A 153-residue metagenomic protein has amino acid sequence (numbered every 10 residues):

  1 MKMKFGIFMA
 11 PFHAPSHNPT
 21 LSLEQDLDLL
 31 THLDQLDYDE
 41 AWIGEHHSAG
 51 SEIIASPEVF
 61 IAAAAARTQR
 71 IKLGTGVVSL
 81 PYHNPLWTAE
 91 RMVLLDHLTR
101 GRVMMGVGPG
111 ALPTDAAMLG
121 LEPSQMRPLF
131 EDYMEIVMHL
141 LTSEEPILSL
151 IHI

Functional and structural regions predicted by a protein language model:
M1-L73, H152: N-terminal beta1-alpha1-beta2 module of alpha/beta enzyme domains
K2-M3, N84-I151: Internal, glycine-rich beta/alpha segment that forms the wall or movable "lid" of small-molecule/cofactor binding
F8, Y38, Y82, F130-Y133: Aromatic side chains
A10-F12, H46, V78-L80, G108-L112: Active-site beta-loop-alpha junctions enriched in small/polar residues
S16, L23, V78, G120-P123: Active-site oxyanion-binding pockets that recognize sulfate/phosphate
L36-E40, I71-T75, M104-V107, E135-H139: Short C-terminal domain-edge/linker segments immediately following a structured domain
A49-I53, V78-H83, E122-P123: Glycine-rich "substrate-gating" loop/helix at the edge of Rossmann-like oxidoreductase active sites
